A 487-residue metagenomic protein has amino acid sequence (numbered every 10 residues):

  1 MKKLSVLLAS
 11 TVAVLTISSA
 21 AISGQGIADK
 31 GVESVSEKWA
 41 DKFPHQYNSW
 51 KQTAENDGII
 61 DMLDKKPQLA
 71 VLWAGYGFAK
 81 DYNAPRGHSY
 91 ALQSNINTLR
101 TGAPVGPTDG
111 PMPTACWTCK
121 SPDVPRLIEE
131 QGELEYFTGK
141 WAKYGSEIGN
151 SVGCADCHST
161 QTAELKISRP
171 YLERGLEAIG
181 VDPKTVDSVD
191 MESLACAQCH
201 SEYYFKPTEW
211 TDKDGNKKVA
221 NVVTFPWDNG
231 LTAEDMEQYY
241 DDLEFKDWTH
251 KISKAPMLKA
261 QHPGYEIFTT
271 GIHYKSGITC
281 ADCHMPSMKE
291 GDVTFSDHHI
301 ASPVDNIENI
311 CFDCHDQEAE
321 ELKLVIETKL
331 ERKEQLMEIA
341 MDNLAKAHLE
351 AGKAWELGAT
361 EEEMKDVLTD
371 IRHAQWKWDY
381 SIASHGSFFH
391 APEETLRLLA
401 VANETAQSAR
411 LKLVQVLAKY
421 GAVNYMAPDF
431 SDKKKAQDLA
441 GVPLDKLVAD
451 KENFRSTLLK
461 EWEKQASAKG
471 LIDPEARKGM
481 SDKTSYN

Functional and structural regions predicted by a protein language model:
M1-K2, E331: Short, intrinsically disordered low-complexity segments
K2-I22: Gram-negative bacterial Sec-dependent N-terminal signal peptides
S23-S94, E129-D282, P286-W462, A466: Primarily the internal scaffold of c-type cytochrome electron-transfer domains, especially repeated/multiheme c-type
A91-P113, S146: Long, charge-dense tracts
D109-L127, G132: A cross-kingdom signal targeting lumenal/periplasmic-facing segments of multi-pass membrane and secretory-pathway
G470-N487: Extended, compositionally biased alpha-helical segments that mediate assembly or anchoring
